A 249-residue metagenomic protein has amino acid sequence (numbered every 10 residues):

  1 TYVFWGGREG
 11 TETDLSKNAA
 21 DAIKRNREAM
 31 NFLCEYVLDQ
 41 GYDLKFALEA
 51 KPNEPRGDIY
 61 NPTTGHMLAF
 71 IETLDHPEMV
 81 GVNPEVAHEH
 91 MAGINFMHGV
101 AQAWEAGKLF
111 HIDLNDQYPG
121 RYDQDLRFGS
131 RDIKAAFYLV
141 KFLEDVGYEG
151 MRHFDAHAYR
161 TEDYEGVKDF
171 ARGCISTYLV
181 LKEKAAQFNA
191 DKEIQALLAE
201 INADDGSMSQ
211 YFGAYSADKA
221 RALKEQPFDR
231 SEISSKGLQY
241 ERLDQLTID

Functional and structural regions predicted by a protein language model:
T1-G81, A203-G213, R230-D249: Active-site acidic/histidine proton-transfer and metal-coordination neighborhood in alpha/beta enzyme cores
V3-G6, L48-P52, V82-H88, D113-D116 (+1 more regions): A cross-domain feature marking catalytic cores of carbohydrate-active enzymes and several ubiquitous metabolic/repair
R8, R25-R27, R56, R121 (+8 more regions): Arginine residue identity/basic-tract feature
E9, Y36-L38, P52, L74 (+5 more regions): Generic hydrophobic/packing signal
K17-A20, G57-L68, E78-G81, H88-E149 (+3 more regions): Gly/Pro-rich active-site loop or hairpin
N26-N31, A136-F137, I175: Short, hydrophobic/amphipathic alpha-helical packing segments that form internal helix faces or helix-helix interfaces
V146, R152, S209-G213: Short non-domain terminal segments
Y164-D249: C-terminal extensions of enzymes
